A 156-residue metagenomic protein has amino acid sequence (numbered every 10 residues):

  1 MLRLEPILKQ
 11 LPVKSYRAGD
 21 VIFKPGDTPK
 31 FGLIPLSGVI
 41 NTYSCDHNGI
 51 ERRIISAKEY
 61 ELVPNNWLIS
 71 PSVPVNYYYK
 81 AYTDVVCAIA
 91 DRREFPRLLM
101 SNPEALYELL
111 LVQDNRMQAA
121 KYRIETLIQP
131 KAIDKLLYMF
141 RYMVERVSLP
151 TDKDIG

Functional and structural regions predicted by a protein language model:
M1-A18, L62-V63, W67-S70: Cyclic nucleotide-binding regulatory module and flanking cytosolic helices
G19, K30-Y43, N48, E59-E61: Glycine- and acidic-residue-biased ligand/ion/polar-headgroup-sensing regions
I22-T28: Short phosphate-coordinating micro-motif centered on Lys-Gly-acidic
R53-D114, Q118: Cyclic-nucleotide recognition modules
Y107-G156: Polybasic "coupling" helices that flank or enter modular domains
